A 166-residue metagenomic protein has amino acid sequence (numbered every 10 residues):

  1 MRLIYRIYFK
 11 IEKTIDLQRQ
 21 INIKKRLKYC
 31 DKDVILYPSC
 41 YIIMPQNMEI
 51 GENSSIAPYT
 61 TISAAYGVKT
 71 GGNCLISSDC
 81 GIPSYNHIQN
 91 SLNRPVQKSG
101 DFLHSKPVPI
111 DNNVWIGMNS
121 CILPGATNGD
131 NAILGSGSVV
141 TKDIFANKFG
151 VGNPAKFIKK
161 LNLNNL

Functional and structural regions predicted by a protein language model:
M1-I42: Extended, small-residue-rich solenoid/repeat segments and analogous flexible loops that form exposed scaffolds
R2-R6, I15-D16, V34, N93 (+2 more regions): Short, highly charged low-complexity linear segments
K32-D33, E52-N53, D130: Long, low-complexity, intrinsically disordered polar/charged segments
V34, T60, K148: Short, conserved active-site loop motifs that form the nucleotide-linked donor/cofactor pocket
C40-I50, I56-T127, N153, L161-N162 (+1 more regions): Flexible, glycine/small-residue-enriched loop-and-beta-strand segment within the central core of proteins
G125-P154, L163-L166: C-terminal/domain-terminus segments
